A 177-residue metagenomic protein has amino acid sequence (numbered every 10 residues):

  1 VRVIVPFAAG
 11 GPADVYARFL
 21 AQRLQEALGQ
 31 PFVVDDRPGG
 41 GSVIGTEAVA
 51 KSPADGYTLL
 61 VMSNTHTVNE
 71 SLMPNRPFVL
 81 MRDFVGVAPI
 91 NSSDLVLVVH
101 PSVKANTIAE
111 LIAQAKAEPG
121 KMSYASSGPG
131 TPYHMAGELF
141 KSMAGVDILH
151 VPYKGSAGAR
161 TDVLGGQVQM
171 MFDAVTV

Functional and structural regions predicted by a protein language model:
V3-Y16, P38-G40, A125-P132: Extracytoplasmic "Venus flytrap"
G10-G29, H134-S142: Short, polar/charged alpha-helical segment
L24, K51-G56, S71-G158, D162: Hinge/capping helix and adjacent helix->loop/strand transition within the periplasmic-binding protein
P31-I44: Early extracytoplasmic/lumenal segment of secretory-pathway proteins
V43-T46, V68, A159-R160, V177: Short, hydrophobic alpha-helical packing/hinge segments within bilobed ligand-binding/sensory domains
G56-M62, Q169-D173: Paired acidic/hydrophobic, glycine-rich loop segments that form the ligand-binding mouth/hinge of periplasmic-binding
H66-N75, K141-M143, M170-V177: A ligand-binding cleft/hinge motif common to bilobed small-molecule-binding domains
A157-V177: Anionic-ligand binding region
